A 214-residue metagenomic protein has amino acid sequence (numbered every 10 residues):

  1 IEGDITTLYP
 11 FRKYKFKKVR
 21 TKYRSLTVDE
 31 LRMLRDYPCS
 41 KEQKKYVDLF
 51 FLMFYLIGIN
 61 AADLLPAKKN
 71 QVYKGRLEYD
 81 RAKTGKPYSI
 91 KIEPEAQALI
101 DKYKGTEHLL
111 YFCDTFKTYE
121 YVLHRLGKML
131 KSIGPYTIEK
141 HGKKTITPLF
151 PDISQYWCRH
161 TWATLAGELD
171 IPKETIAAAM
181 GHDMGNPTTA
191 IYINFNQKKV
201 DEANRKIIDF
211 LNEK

Functional and structural regions predicted by a protein language model:
I1-I5, M53-K74, E174: Short, charged phosphate-coordinating catalytic segments
I5-A61: Basic, Lys/Arg- and aromatic-enriched nucleic-acid-binding interface segment
K13, P66-K102: Conserved tyrosine-mediated DNA breakage-rejoining catalytic core shared by Y-recombinases
S25, R81-G85, M180-K206: Catalytic-site neighborhood detector that most strongly recognizes the C-terminal catalytic loop/helix of tyrosine
L31, E93-F150: Active-site/catalytic core of tyrosine-dependent DNA strand-transfer enzymes
C39-K41, E78-Y88, F112-V122, L149-W157 (+1 more regions): Short, contiguous acidic/charged loop-to-helix segments that flank catalytic cores in large enzymes
S40-K41, K128-A178, H182: Short, basic (Lys/Arg/His-rich) helix/loop patches that form interaction surfaces in the mid-to-C-terminal regions
K91-P94, A98, Y103, A190-K214: DNA/chromatin major-groove-contacting recognition/catalytic segments
